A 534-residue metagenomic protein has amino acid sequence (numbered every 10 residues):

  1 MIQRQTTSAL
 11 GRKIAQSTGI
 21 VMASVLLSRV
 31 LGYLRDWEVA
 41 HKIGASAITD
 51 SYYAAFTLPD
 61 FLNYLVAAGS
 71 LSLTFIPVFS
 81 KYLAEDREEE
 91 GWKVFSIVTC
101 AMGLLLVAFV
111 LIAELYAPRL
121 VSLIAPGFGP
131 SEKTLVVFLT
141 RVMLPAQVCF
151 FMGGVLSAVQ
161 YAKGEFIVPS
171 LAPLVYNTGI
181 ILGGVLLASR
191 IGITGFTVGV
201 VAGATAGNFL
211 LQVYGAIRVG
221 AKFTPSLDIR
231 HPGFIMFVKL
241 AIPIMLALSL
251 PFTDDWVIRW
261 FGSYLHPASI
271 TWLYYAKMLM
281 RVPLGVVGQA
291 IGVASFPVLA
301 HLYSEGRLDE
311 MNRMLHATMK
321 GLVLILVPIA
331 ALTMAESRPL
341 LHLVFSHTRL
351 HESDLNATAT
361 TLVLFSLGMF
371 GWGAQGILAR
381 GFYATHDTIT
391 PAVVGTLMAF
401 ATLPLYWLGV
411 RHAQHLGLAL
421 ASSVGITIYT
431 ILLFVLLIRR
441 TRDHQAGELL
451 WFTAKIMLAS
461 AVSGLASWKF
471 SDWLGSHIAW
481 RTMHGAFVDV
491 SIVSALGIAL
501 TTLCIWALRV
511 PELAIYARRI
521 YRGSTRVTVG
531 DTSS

Functional and structural regions predicted by a protein language model:
M1-S534: Membrane-embedded alpha-helical bundles of multi-pass transporters/translocases, especially carrier/permease families
